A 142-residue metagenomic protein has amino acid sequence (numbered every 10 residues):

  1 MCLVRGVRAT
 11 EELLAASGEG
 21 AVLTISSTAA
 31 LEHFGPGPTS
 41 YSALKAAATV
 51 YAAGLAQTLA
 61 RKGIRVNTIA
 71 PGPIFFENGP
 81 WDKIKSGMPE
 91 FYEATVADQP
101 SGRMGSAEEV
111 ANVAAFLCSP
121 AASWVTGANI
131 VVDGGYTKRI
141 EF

Functional and structural regions predicted by a protein language model:
M1-G18, A56-Q57, R61, S119: Amphipathic alpha-helical dimer-interface segment in Rossmann-like NAD(P)H-dependent oxidoreductases
A15, L23-A47, A52-R61, P73-I74: Catalytic loop of short-chain dehydrogenase/reductase
E19, A60, R65, V125-G127: Short, small/polar-rich loop/turn modules that mediate ligand/substrate recognition or access, typified
L23, V66-I69, G79, G127: Hydrophobic structural elements of the Rossmann-like NAD(P)H-binding subdomain that define the short-chain
R61, P71-D98, R139-F142: A glycine/serine/threonine-rich, flexible loop-to-helix segment that serves as the NAD(P) cofactor-binding "lid"
R65-F75, C118, V131-D133: Conserved SDR Rossmann-fold cofactor-binding beta-strand/turn motif
Q99-V110: A conserved structural motif in NAD(P)-dependent oxidoreductases
A115, T126-F142: Short C-terminal tail/terminal secondary-structure segment of NAD(P)H-dependent dehydrogenase/reductase domains
